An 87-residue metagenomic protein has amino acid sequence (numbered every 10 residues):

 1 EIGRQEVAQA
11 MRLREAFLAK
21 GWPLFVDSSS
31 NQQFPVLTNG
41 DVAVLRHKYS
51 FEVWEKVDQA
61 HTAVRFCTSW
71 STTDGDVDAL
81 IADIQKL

Functional and structural regions predicted by a protein language model:
E1-G3: Short, surface-exposed loop/turn motifs that are enriched in glycine and acidic residues and include a nearby proline
V7: Ligand-binding pocket scaffold of soluble enzyme catalytic domains
M11, E15-Q85: Conserved C-terminal alpha-helix-loop-beta "cap" of PLP-dependent enzymes that closes/shapes the active-site mouth
